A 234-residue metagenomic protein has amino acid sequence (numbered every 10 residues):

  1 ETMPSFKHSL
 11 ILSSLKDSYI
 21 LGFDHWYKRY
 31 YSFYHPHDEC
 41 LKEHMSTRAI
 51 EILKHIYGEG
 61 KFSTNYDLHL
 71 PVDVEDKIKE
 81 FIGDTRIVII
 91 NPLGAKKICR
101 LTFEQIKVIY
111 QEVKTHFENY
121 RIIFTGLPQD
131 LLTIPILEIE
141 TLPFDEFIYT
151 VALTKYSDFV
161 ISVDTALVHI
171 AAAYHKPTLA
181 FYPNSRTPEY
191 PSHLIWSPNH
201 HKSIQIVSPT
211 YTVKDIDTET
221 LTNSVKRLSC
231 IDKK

Functional and structural regions predicted by a protein language model:
E1-K234: Catalytic machinery of carbohydrate-active enzymes, primarily nucleotide-sugar-dependent glycosyltransferases
